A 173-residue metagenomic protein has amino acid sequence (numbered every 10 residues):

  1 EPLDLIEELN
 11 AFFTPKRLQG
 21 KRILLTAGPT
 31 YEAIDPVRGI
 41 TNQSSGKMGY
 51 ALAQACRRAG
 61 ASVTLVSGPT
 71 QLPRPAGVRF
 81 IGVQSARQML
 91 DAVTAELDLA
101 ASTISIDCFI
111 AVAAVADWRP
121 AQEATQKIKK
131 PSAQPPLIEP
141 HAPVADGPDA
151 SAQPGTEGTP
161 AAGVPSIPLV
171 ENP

Functional and structural regions predicted by a protein language model:
E1-F13: Internal gly/pro-rich beta-alpha loop/helix module that stabilizes soluble enzyme cofactors or their anionic handles
P2, R57, S62-P173: Glycine-rich phosphate/dinucleotide-binding loop and adjoining beta-alpha-beta core of small-molecule
N10, T26-E32, I40, D107 (+2 more regions): Short, functionally important structural connectors and interaction interfaces within domains
F12-P15, L97: A generic local secondary-structure boundary/capping motif
R17-S85, I167: Glycine-rich phosphate/diphosphate-binding loop of Rossmann-like nucleotide-binding domains
